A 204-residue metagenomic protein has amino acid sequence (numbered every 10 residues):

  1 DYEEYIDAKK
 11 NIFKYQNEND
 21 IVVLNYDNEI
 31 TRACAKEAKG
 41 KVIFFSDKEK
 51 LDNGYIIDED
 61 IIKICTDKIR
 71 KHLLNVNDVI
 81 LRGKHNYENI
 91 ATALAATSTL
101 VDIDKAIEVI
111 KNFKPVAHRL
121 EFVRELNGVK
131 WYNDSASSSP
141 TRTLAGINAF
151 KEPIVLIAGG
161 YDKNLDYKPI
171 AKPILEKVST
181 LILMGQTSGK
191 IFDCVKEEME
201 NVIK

Functional and structural regions predicted by a protein language model:
D1, R32-D78, V116-R119, V123: Extended acidic/charged loop-beta regions that coordinate divalent cations and stabilize anionic phosphate/carboxylate
D1-Y26, I30-K41: Phosphate-binding loop of NTP-binding sites
N17, K39, K151, L175-V178 (+1 more regions): Residue-level detector of structured alpha->beta connecting loops
V22-Y26, I157-A158, K177-Q186: Short internal beta-strands
N28-A33, K50-D52, N164-L165, T187-D193: Short, charged/polar "capping" segments at the starts of alpha-helices and the immediately preceding loops
T31-A35, A106, G146, I170 (+1 more regions): Hydrophobic packing residues within well-ordered alpha-helices of enzyme cores
L73-T180: Nucleotide phosphate-binding/pyrophosphate-handling subdomain across enzymes that bind or process nucleotide phosphates
I170-K204: C-terminal helical cap/extension that packs against the catalytic core of soluble nucleotide-cofactor enzymes
